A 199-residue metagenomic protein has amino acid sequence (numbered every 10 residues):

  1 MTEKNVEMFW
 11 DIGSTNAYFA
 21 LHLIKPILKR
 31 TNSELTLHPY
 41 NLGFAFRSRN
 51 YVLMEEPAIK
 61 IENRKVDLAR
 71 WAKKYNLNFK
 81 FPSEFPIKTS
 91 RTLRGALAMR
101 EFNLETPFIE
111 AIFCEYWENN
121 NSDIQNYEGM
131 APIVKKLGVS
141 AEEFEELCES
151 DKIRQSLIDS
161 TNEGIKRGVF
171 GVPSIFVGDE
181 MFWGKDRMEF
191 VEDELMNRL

Functional and structural regions predicted by a protein language model:
T2-E7, G13-S33, A111-L199: C-terminal cap of thioredoxin/glutaredoxin-like
F9, R49-L53, E145: Short amphipathic alpha-helical segments at helix-loop
D11, L42, T89, M188-E189: Alpha-helix N-cap/helix-start and coil->helix boundary motif
Y18-N119: Structural alpha/beta surface segment adjacent to cysteine/selenocysteine redox centers across thiol/disulfide enzymes
